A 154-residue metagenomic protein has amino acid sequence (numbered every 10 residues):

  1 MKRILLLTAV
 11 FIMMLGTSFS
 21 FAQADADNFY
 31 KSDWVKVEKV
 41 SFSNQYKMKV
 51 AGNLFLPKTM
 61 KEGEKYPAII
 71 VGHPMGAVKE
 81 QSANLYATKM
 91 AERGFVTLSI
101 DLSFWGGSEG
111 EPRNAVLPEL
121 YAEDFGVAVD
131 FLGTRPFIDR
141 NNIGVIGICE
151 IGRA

Functional and structural regions predicted by a protein language model:
T8-T17: Bacterial N-terminal signal peptides
A24-E64: N-terminal cap/lid segment of alpha/beta-hydrolase-fold proteins
G63-P74: Short beta-strand element of the alpha/beta-hydrolase
G76-T88, L102: The serine-hydrolase catalytic nucleophile loop
K89-E109: Conserved alpha/beta-hydrolase
A115-P136: Alpha/beta-hydrolase active-site loop
F137-C149: Alpha/beta-hydrolase fold nucleophile elbow
A154: Conserved small/polar residues in nucleotide/adenosyl-binding loops
